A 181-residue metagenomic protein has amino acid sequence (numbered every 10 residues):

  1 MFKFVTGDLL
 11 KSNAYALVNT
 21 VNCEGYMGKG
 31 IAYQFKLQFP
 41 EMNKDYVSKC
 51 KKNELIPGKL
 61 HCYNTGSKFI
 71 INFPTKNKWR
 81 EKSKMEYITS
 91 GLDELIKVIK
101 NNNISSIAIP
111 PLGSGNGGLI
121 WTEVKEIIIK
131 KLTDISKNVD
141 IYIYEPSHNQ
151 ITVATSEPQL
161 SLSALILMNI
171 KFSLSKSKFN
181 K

Functional and structural regions predicted by a protein language model:
M1-K181: Macrodomain-like recognition of ADP-ribose-binding/processing modules
